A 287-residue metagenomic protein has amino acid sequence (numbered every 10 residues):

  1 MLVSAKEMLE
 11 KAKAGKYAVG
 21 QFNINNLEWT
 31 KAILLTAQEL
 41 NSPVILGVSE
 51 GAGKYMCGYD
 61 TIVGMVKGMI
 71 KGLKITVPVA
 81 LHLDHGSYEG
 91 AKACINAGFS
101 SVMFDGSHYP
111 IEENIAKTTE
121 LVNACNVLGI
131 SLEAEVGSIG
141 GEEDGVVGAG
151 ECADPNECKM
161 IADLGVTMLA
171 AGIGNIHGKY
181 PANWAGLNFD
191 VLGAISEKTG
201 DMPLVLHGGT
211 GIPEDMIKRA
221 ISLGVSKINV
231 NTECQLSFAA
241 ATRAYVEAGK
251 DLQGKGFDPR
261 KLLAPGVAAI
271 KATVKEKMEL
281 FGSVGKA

Functional and structural regions predicted by a protein language model:
V3-K11, G15, L27-A52, C57-T76 (+7 more regions): Alpha/beta enzyme core
A14-Y17, P259: Glycine- and acidic
Q21-N25: Short, glycine-rich nucleotide/cofactor-binding loops
L206-G208: Thr-Gly-centered strand-to-loop micro-motif
Y245-D258: Active-site gating loops and adjacent loop-to-helix segments of metal-dependent hydrolytic enzymes
K255-K271: Short, flexible active-site recognition loops that position polar ligands and cofactors
